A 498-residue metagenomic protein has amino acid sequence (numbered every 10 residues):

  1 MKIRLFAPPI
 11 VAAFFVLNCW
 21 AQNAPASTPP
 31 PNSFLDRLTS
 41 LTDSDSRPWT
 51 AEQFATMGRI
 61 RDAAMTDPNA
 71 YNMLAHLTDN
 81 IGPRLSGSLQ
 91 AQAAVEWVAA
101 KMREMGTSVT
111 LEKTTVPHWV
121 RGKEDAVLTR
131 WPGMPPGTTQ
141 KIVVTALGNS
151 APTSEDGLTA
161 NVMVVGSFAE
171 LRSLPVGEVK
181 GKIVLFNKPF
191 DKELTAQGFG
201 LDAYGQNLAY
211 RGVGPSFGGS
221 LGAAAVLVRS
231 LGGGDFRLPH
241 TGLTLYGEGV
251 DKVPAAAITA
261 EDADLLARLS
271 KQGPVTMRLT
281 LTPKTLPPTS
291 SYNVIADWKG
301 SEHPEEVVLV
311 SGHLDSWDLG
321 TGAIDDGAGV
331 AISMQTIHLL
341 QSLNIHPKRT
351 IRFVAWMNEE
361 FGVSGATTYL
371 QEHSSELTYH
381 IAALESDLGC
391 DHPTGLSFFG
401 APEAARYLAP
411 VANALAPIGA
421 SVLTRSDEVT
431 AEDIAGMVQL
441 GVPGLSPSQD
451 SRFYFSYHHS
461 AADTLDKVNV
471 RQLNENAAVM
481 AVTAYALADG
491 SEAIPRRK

Functional and structural regions predicted by a protein language model:
A7-N18: Bacterial N-terminal signal peptides
P29-W49, Q53-A55, A75, D79-A196: Noncatalytic luminal/extracellular "stalk/propeptide" segments of secretory-pathway proteins
P48-S88, L238-L243, D315, D387-D391 (+1 more regions): N-terminal capping segment at the start of a domain
T56, R130-W131, V143-V176, T244-A323 (+1 more regions): Soluble metallo-hydrolase cores and metallopeptidase-like ectodomains found primarily in the secretory/periplasmic
M57-M65, D79-L89, A160-V165, L174 (+8 more regions): Second-shell loop/turn segments in exported
N72, H338-S364: Short helix-loop-beta-strand segments that form the rim/entrance of peptidase-like active sites
E155, A160, V253-I258, A263-D264 (+3 more regions): Metal-dependent peptidase/peptidase-like ectodomains
H338, S342, F455-K498: His/Asp/Glu-rich mid-to-C-terminal helical/loop segments that flank catalytic regions of hydrolases
